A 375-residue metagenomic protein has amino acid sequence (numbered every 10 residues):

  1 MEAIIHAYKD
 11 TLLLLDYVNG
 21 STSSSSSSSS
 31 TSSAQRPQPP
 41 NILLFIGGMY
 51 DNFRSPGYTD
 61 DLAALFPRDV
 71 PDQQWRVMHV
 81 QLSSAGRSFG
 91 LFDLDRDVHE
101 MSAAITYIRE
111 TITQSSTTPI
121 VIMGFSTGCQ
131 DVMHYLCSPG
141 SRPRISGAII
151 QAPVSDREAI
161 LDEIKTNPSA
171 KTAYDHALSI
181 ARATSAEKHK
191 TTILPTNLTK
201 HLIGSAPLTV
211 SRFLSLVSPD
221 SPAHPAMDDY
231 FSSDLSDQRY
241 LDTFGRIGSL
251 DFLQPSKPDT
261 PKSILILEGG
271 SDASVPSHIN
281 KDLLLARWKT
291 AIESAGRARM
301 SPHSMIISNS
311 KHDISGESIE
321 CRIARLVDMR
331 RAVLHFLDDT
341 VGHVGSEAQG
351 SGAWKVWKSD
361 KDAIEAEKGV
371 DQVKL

Functional and structural regions predicted by a protein language model:
M1-D10, G20-Q38, E347-L375: Eukaryotic N-terminal targeting leaders
H6-Y8, I164, A170-S359, G369-Q372: Serine-hydrolase catalytic core
Y8-L13, Y17-S24, S30-G86, Y107 (+1 more regions): Short, surface-exposed "cap/lid" segments of acyl-processing enzymes
F45-I46, Q151, I307: Alpha/beta-hydrolase
M49, S126, V154, G270-S271: Residue-level signal for short, function-critical loop segments
V80-D93, S315: Glycine-rich "HGGG/HGxG" loop immediately N-terminal to the catalytic nucleophile of the alpha/beta-hydrolase
G90-Q114: Alpha/beta-hydrolase active-site loop
Y107-I193, Y230-D242: Primarily recognizes the serine-hydrolase "nucleophile elbow" in alpha/beta-hydrolase and SGNH/GDSL folds
